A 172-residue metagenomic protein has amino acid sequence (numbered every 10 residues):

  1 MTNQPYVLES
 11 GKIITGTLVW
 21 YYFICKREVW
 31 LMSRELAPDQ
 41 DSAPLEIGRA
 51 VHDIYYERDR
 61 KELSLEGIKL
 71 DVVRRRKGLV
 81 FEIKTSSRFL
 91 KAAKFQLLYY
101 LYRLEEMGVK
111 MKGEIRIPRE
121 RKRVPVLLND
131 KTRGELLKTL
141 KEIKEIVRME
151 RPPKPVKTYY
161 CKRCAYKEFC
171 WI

Functional and structural regions predicted by a protein language model:
M1-L65: Charged, glycine-rich intrinsically disordered N-terminal tails and low-complexity linkers that flank
T2-G11, R75-I83, E142-R151: Short amphipathic alpha-helical segments and their helix-coil junctions
C25, I68-S87, Y100-Y102: Conserved catalytic cores of phosphodiester-cleaving nucleases, focusing on short active-site segments
R34-E35, E168-I172: Iron-sulfur (Fe-S) cluster-binding segments and ferredoxin-like electron-carrier domains, especially [2Fe-2S]
D41-K77, F89-F95, R121-L128: Active-site metal-binding core of divalent-cation-utilizing nuclease and nuclease-like domains
A92-E114: Metal-dependent nuclease catalytic cores in nucleic-acid-processing enzymes, especially RNase H-like/related
I117: Acidic/negatively charged segments and metal-coordination signatures
E120-A165, F169-C170: Domain-level recognition of nuclease-like catalytic cores that cleave nucleotide substrates
